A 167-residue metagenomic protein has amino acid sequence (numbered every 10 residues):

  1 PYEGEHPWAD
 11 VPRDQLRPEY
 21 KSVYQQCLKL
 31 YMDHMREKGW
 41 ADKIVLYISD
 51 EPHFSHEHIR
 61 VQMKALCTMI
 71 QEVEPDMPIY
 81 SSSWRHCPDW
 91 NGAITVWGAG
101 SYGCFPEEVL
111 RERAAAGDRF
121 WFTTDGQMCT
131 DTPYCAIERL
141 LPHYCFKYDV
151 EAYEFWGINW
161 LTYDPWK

Functional and structural regions predicted by a protein language model:
P1-W166: Catalytic-core regions of glycoside hydrolase
